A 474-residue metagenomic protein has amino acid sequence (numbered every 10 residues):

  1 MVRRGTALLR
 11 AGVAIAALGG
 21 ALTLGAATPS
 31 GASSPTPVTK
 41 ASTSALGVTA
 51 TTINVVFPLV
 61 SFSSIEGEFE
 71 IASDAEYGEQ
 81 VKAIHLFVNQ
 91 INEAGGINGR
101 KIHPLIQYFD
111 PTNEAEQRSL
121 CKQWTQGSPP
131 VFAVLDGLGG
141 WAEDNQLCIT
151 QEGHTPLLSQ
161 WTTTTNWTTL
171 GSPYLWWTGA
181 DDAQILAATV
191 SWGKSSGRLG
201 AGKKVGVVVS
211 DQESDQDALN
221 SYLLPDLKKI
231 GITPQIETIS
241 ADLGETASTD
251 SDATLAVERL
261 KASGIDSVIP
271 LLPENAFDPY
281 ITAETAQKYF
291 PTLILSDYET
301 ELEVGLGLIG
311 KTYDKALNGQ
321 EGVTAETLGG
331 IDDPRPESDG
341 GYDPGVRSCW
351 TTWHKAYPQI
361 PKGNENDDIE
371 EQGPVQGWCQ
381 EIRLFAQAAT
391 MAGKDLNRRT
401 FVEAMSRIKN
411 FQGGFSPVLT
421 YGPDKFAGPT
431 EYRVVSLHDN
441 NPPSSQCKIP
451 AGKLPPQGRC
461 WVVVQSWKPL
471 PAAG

Functional and structural regions predicted by a protein language model:
G20-K40: C-terminal region of N-terminal signal peptides and the immediate post-cleavage residues of exported proteins
P35-S42, L46, S406-G474: Solvent-exposed, acidic/polar segments of extracytosolic/periplasmic ligand-binding ectodomains
V38-A41, A75-E79, E93-S172, T178 (+2 more regions): Beta-alpha junction/loop-to-helix N-cap segments that form part of ligand/metal-binding clefts
A45-T52, V56-H85, F109, E114 (+2 more regions): Extracytoplasmic "Venus flytrap"
F62-E66, D74-P104, K229-I232: Signal peptide-proximal N-terminal region of secreted/periplasmic/extracellular or secretory-lumen proteins
P130-T238, L293-G322: Extracytoplasmic ligand/sensor domains, especially the bilobed periplasmic-binding protein
E284-W378, V464-L470: Extracellular/periplasmic periplasmic-binding protein-like sensory domains
K362, N366-D368, A389-E403: Short, charged, surface-exposed loops that flank catalytic or proteolytic processing sites
